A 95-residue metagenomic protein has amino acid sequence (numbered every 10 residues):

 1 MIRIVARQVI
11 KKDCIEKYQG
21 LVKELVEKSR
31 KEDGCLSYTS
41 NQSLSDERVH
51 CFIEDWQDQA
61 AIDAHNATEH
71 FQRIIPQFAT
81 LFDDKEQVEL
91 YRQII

Functional and structural regions predicted by a protein language model:
M1-I2, I95: Absolute protein N-terminus
I2-Q8, T39-N66: Short, well-ordered beta-strand segments in beta-rich or mixed alpha/beta enzyme and ligand-binding folds
I10-K12: Beta-strand elements of well-folded, non-transmembrane domains
C14-S37, R73, F78: Short amphipathic alpha-helical segments
T39-R48, P76-I95: Glycine-rich beta-strand-turn "strand-cap" elements at beta-sheet edges
N66-Q72: Long, charge-enriched, surface-exposed interaction segments in small proteins/subunits
